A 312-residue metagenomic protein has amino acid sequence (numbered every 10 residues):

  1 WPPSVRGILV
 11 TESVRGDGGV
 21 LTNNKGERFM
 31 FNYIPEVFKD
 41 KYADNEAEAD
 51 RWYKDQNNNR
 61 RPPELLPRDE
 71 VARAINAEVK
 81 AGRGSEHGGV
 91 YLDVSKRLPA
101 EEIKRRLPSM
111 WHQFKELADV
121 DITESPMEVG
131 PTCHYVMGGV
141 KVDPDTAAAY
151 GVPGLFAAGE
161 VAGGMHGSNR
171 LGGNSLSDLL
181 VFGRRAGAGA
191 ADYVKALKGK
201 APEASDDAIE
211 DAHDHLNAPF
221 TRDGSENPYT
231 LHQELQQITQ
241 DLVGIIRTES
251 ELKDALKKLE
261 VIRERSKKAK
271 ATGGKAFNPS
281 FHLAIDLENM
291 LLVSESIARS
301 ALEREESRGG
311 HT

Functional and structural regions predicted by a protein language model:
W1-E116, V120, G189-K195: An anion/pyrophosphate-binding glycine-rich loop and adjacent beta-alpha core in soluble alpha-beta enzymes
W1-P3, E128-V136, G199-N217, G310-T312: A glycine-rich phosphate-binding loop feature that marks nucleotide/adenosyl-phosphate handling sites
V5-L9, E101, A149, P153 (+2 more regions): Alpha-helix capping and helix-loop boundary segments enriched in small/acidic/polar residues
V14-G16, H134-V136, G173: Short, small/polar residue-rich loop motifs at catalytic or cofactor-binding pockets
R105-A162, K270-H311: A glycine-rich dinucleotide-binding beta-alpha-beta segment and adjacent secondary-structure elements that constitute
K141-Y150, S168-G173, A196-K200: Hydrophobic alpha-helical bundle architecture
G164-A190: A conserved FAD-binding loop/helix module that cradles the flavin
Y193-F277: Long, amphipathic alpha-helical stalk/connector segments used for oligomerization, subunit docking, or mechanical
